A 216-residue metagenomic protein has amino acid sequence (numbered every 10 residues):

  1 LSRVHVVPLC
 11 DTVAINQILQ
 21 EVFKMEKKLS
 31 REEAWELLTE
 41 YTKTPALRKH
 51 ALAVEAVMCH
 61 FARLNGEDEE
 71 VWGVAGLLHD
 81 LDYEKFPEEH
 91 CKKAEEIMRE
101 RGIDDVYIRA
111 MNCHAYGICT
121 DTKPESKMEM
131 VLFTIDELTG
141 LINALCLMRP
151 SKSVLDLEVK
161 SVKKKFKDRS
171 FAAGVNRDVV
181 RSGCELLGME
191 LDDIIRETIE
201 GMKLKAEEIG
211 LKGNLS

Functional and structural regions predicted by a protein language model:
V7-L9: Short linear segments in intrinsically disordered or otherwise low-structure-confidence regions
D11-K24: Short, Lys/Arg-enriched N-terminal segments with co-localized hydrophobic residues within the first ~10-30 amino acids
M25-F86: Acidic/His-rich, divalent-metal-binding segments that scaffold phosphate/diphosphate chemistry
L52, V57-H60, E190-K203: Active-site hotspot residues in diverse enzymes, especially metal/ion-binding acidic/histidine motifs
N65-F171, R181: Divalent metal-dependent catalytic cores for phosphoryl transfer on phosphate-bearing substrates
S170-I194: C-terminal binding/interaction regions
R196, G210-L211: Charge-biased, low-complexity intrinsically disordered regions
